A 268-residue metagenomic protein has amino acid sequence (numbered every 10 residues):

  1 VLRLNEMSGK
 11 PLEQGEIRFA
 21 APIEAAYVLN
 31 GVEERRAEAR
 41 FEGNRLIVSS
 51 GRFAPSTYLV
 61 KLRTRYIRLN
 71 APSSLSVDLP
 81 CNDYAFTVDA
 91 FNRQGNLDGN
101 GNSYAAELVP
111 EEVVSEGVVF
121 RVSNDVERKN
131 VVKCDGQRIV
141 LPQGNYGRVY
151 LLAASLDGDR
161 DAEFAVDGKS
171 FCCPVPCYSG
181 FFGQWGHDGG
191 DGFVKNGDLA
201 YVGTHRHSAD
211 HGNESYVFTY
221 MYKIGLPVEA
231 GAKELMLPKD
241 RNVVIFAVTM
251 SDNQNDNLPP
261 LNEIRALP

Functional and structural regions predicted by a protein language model:
V1-L75: Terminal accessory/anchoring regions of large secretory-pathway or extracellular enzymes
R65-P268: N-terminal/edge-of-domain interface segments
